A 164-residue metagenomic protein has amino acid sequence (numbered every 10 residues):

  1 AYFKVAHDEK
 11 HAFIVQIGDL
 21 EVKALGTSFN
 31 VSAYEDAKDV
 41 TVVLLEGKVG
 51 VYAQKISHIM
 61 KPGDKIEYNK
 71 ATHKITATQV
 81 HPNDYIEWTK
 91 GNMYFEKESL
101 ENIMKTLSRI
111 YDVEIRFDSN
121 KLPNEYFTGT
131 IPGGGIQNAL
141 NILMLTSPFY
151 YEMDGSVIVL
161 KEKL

Functional and structural regions predicted by a protein language model:
A1-L164: A residue-level detector for the "anchor" residue at the start of short, highly conserved motifs
